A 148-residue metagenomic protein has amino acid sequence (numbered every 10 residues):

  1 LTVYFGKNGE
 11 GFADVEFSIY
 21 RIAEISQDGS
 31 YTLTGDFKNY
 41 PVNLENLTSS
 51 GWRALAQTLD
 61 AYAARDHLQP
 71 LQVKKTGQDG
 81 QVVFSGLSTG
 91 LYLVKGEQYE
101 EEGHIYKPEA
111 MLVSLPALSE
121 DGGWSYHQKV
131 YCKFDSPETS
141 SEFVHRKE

Functional and structural regions predicted by a protein language model:
L1-E148: Solvent-exposed loop/turn and edge beta-strand elements of beta-rich ligand-binding domains
